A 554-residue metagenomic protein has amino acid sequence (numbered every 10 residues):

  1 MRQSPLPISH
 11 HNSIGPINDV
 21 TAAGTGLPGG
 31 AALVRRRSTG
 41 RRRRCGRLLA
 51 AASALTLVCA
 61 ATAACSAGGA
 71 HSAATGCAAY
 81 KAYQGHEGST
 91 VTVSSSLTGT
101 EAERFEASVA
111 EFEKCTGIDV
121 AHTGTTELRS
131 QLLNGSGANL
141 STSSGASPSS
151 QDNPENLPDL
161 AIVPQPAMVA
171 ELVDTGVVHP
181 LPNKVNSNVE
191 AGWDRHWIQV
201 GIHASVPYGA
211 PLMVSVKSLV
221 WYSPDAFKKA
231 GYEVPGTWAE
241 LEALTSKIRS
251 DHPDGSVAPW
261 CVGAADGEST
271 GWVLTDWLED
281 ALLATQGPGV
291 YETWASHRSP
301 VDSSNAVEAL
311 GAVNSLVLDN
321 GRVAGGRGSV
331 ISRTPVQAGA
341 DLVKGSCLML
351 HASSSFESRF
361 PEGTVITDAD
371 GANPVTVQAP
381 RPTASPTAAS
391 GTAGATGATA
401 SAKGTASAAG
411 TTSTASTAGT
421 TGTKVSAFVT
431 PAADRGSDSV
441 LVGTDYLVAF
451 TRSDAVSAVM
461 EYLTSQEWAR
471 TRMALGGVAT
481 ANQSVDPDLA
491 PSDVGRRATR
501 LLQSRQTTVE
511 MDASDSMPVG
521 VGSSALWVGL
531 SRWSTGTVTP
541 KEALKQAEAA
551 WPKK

Functional and structural regions predicted by a protein language model:
G76-Y83, P164-S218: Hinge/lid segment of periplasmic solute-binding proteins
Y80, E87-T98, I118-T123, L160 (+2 more regions): Short, well-ordered beta-strand elements
S108-K114, I118-W193, D225-G236, D341 (+1 more regions): Extracytoplasmic "Venus flytrap"/periplasmic binding protein-like
N134-G137, A146-D152, L157-D159, V189-D225 (+4 more regions): A structural signal for short loop-to-beta-strand junctions that line the ligand-binding cleft of periplasmic/secreted
Y208-P211, E242-R298: Extracytoplasmic/periplasmic solute-binding protein
K228, S390-T396, K403, S413-A418 (+3 more regions): Conserved C-terminal helix/tail region of periplasmic/extracytoplasmic solute-binding proteins
T245, A295-I331: Glycine-centered hinge/linker elements that transmit conformational signals in sensory and ligand-binding systems
T364-V478: Extracytoplasmic/periplasmic substrate-recognition and gating elements
